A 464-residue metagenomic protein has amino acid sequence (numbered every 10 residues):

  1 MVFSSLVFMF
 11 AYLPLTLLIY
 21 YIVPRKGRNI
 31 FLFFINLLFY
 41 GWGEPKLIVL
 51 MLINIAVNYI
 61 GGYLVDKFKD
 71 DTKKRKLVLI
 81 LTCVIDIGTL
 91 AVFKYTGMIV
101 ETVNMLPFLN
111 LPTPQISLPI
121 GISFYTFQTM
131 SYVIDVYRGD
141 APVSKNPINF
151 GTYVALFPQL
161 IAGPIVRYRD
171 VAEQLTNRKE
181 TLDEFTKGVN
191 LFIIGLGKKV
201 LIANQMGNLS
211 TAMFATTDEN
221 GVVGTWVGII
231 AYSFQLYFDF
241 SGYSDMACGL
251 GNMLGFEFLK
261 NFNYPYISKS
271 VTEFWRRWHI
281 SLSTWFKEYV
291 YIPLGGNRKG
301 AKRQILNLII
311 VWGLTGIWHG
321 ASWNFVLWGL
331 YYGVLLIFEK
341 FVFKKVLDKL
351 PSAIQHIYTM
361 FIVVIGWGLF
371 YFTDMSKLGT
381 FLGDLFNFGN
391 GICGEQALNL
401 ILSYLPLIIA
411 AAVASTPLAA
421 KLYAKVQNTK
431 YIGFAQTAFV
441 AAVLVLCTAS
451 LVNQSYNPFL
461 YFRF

Functional and structural regions predicted by a protein language model:
M1-R463: Membrane-embedded transmembrane alpha-helical bundles that form the catalytic cores of multi-pass lipid-modifying
